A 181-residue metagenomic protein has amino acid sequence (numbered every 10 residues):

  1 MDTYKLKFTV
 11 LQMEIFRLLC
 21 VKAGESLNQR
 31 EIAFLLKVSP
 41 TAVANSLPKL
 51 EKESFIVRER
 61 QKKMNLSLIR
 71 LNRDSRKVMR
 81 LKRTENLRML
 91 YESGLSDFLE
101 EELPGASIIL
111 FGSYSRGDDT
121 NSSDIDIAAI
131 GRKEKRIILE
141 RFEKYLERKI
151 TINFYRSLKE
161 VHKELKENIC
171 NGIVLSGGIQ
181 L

Functional and structural regions predicted by a protein language model:
M1-A106, S115-S122, G131-L181: Catalytic core of pol beta-like nucleotidyltransferases
F111-S113: Glycine-rich beta-strand-to-loop/alpha-helix junction loops that act as flexible
